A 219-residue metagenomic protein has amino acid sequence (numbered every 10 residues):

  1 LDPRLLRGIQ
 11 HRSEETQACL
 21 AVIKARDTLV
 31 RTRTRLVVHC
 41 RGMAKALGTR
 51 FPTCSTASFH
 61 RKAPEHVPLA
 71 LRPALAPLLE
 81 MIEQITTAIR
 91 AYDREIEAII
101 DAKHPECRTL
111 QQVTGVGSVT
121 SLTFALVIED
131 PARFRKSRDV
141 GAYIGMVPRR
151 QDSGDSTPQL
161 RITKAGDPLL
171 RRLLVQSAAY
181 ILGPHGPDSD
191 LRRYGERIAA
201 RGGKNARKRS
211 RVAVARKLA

Functional and structural regions predicted by a protein language model:
L1-H11, Q17, S58-V67, G154-A165 (+2 more regions): Short alpha-helix plus adjacent loop in nuclease-associated cores
P3-R7, L36-V37, I89, E129-R133 (+2 more regions): Short helix-capping/linker segments at secondary-structure and domain boundaries
I9-R12, G42-K45, T53-S58, S153-S156 (+2 more regions): Short coil/turn segments at secondary-structure boundaries
E14, A18-T109, D190: Glycine-rich, often acidic, oxyanion-interacting loops/wings at catalytic, nucleic-acid, or phospho-protein interfaces
T32, L36-H39, T120, K136 (+3 more regions): Residue-level detector of well-ordered alpha-helical segments, enriched for hydrophobic/aromatic packing positions
T109-Q112, S118-R207: Phosphate-backbone recognition surface of nucleic-acid-processing proteins
G202-A219: Charged substrate- and nucleic-acid-binding regions of tRNA-handling and nucleotidyl-transfer enzymes, centered on
